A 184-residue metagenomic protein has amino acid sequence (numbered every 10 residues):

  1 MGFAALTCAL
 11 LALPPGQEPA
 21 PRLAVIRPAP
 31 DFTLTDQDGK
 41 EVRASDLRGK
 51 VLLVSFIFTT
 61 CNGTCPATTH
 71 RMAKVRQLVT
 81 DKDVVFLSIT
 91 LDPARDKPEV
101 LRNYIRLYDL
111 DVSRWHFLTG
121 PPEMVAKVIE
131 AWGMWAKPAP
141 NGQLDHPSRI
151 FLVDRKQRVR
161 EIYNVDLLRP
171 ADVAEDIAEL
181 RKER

Functional and structural regions predicted by a protein language model:
M1-D31, T35, E183-R184: N-terminal targeting signals for export/organelle localization
R27-P28, V51, D145-P147: Short, small/polar residue-rich loop motifs at catalytic or cofactor-binding pockets
F32-L52, R76: A short beta-strand-turn-helix
A44-M72: Short active-site neighborhood of thiol/selenol oxidoreductases, capturing the structured segment around
L53-V54, F86, I150: Hydrophobic beta-strand anchors of alpha/beta hydrolase catalytic cores
A67-V128: Structural microenvironment flanking redox-active thiols in thiol-disulfide oxidoreductases
W115, A126, E130-A139, D145-F151: Structural micro-motif
A139-R184: Thiol-/selenol-based redox modules, centered on thioredoxin-like and closely related oxidoreductase domains
